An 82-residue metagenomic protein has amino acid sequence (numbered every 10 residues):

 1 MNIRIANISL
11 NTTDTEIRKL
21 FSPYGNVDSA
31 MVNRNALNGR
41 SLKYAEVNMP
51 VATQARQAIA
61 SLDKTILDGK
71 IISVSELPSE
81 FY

Functional and structural regions predicted by a protein language model:
M1-L10: Conserved short N-terminal element of RNA/RNP-binding modules in eukaryotic RBPs
R4, D28, D63: Conserved Rossmann-like nucleotide-binding pocket used by diverse enzymes that bind dinucleotide cofactors
A6, E46-P50: Short hydrophobic/aromatic beta-strand micro-patches that form the beta-sheet surface supporting nucleotide- or nucleic
T12, S41: Solvent-exposed hydroxyl-ligand-binding patches built from regularly spaced Ser/Thr and small hydrophobics
T13, N26, Q54: Residue-level recognition of oxygen-bearing side chains
K19-S22, V51-P78: RNA recognition motif
S22-D28: Short secondary-structure junctions
S29-R40, E76-S79: RNA-recognition motif
